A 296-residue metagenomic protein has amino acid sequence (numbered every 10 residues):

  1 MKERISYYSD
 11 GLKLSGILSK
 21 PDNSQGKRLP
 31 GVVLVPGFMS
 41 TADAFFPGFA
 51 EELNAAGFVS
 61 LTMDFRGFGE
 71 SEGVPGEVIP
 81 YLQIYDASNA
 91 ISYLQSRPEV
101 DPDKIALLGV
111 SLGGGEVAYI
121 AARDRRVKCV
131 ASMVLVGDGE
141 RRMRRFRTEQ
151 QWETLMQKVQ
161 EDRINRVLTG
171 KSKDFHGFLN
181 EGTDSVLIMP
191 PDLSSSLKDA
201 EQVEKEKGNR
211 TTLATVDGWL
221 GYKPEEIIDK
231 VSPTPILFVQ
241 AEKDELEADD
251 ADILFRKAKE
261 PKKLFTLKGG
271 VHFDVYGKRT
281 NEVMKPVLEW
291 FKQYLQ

Functional and structural regions predicted by a protein language model:
M1-K27: N-terminal cap/lid segment of alpha/beta-hydrolase-fold proteins
Y7, A42, F68-D103, Y276-G277 (+1 more regions): Catalytic nucleophile-loop/oxyanion-hole region of alpha/beta-hydrolase and closely related hydrolase-like folds
F38-E51, F65, D250: The serine-hydrolase catalytic nucleophile loop
E52-E70: Conserved alpha/beta-hydrolase
A106, A118-S195: Alpha/beta-hydrolase-fold enzymes
V231, F238-Q240: Short beta-strand/loop motif that positions the catalytic acidic residue of the alpha/beta-hydrolase fold
D244-D250: Conserved alpha/beta-hydrolase "acid-adjacent" motif
G270-Q296: Catalytic active-site module of serine/aspartate enzymes centered on a nucleophile-bearing elbow/loop
